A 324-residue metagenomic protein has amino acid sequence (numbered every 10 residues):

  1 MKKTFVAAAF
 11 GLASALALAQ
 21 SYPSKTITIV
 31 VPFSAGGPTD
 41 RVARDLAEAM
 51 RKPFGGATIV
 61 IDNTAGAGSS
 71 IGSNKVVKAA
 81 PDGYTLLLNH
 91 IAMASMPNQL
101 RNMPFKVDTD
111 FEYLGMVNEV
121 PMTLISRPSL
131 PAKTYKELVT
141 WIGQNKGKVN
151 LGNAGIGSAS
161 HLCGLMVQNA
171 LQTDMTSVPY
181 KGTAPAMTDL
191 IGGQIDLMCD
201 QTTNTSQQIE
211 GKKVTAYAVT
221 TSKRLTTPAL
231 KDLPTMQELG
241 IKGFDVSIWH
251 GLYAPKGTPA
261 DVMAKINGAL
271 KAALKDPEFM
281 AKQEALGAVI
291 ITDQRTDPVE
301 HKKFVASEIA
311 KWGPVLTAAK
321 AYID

Functional and structural regions predicted by a protein language model:
K2-A9: Sec-dependent signal peptide recognition, specifically the positively charged N-region followed immediately by
A13-A19: Sec/Tat signal peptide C-region and signal peptidase I cleavage site
Q20-T109, K148-N150, I156, Q172-Q201 (+2 more regions): N-terminal (or domain-start) structured segment
S24-T26, E238, A260-D324: An extracytoplasmic/periplasmic, membrane-proximal ligand-sensing/linker region
R41, D45, A49, I71 (+13 more regions): Extracytoplasmic/secreted proteins, especially bacterial periplasmic and envelope-associated proteins
K78-T85, N98-P185, M236, W249-K282: Hinge/capping helix and adjacent helix->loop/strand transition within the periplasmic-binding protein
A92-N102, M166-A170, L197-L233: A ligand-binding cleft/hinge motif common to bilobed small-molecule-binding domains
